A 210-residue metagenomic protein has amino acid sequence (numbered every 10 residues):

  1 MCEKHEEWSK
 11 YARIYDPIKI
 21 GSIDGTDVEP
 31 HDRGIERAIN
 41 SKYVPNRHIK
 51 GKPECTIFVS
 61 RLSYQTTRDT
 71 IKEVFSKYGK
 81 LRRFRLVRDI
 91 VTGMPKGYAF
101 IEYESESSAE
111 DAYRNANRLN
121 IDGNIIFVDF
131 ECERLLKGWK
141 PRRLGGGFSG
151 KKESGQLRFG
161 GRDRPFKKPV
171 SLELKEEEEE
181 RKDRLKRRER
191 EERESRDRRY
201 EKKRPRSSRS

Functional and structural regions predicted by a protein language model:
M1-I57, T70: Eukaryotic nuclear low-complexity, Arg/Ser/Gly/Pro-rich intrinsically disordered regions
C2-Y11, Y103-E131, L135, L144-G155: RNA recognition motif
Y43-N46, T70-I71, R83-V87, A112-N115: Eukaryotic intrinsically disordered and solvent-exposed regulatory patches
H48, R83-M94, E131-E133: RNA-recognition motif
K52-I57, T66, S76-L81, M94-K96 (+2 more regions): Eukaryote-biased feature marking scaffold/signaling PDZ-domain proteins and nuclear chromatin regulators
V59-L62, I71, F75, V91-A116 (+1 more regions): Conserved RNP beta-strands of RNA recognition motif
W139-P141: Short acidic, glycine/serine/threonine-rich loops at helix termini
G155-S210: Extended, charge-dense intrinsically disordered regions
